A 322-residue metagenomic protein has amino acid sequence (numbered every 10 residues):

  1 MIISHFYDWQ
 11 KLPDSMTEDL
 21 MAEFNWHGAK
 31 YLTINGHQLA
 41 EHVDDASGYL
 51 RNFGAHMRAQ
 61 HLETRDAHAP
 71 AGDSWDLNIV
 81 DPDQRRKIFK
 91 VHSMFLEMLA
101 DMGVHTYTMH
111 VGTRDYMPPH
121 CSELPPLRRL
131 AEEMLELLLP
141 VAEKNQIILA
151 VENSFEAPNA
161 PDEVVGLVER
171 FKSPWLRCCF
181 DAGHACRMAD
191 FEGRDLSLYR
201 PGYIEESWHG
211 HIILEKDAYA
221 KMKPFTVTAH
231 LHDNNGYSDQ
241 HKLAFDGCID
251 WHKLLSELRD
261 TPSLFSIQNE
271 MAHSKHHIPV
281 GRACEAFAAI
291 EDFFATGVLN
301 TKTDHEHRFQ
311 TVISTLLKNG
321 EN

Functional and structural regions predicted by a protein language model:
M1-V104, E136, S173, R177 (+2 more regions): N-terminal pre-domain/capping segments
Y7-T17, N35-L50, W75-N78, R114-H120 (+6 more regions): Acidic-and-aromatic substrate-binding clefts and catalytic sites of carbohydrate-active enzymes
D19, H56-A59, L77-F180, R187: Active-site acidic/histidine proton-transfer and metal-coordination neighborhood in alpha/beta enzyme cores
L32, L135-C248: Acidic/histidine-rich catalytic cores of soluble enzymes
I34, T64-A69, V104-G112, L149-V151 (+1 more regions): Short beta-strand segments at enzyme active-site cores
L231-H232, F265-S274: Short acidic/histidine-rich active-site segments
Q240-F265, R282-C284: C-terminal/domain-terminus segments
